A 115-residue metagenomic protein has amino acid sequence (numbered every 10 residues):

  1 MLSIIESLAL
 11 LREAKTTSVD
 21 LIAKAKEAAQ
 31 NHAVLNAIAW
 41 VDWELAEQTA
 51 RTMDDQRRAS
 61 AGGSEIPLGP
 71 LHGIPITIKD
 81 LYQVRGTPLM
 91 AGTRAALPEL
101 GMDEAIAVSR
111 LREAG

Functional and structural regions predicted by a protein language model:
M1-E47: An N-terminal boundary/leader segment
V19-A23, P75, V108: Hydrophobic face of alpha-helices
A28-L35, G86-R94: N-terminal capping segment at the start of a domain
E44-R51, G115: Long amphipathic alpha-helix in the N-terminal Rossmann-like dinucleotide-binding domain of NAD(P)-dependent
A46, K79, L111-R112: Conserved hydrophobic/aromatic pocket- or pore-lining residues that grip, position, or stack substrates in active sites
E65-M90: Conserved small-residue hinge/capping positions at short loops/turns that sit at secondary-structure boundaries within
R94-V108: Short pre-catalytic strand/loop immediately N-terminal to key active-site residues, enriched for Gly-Thr
